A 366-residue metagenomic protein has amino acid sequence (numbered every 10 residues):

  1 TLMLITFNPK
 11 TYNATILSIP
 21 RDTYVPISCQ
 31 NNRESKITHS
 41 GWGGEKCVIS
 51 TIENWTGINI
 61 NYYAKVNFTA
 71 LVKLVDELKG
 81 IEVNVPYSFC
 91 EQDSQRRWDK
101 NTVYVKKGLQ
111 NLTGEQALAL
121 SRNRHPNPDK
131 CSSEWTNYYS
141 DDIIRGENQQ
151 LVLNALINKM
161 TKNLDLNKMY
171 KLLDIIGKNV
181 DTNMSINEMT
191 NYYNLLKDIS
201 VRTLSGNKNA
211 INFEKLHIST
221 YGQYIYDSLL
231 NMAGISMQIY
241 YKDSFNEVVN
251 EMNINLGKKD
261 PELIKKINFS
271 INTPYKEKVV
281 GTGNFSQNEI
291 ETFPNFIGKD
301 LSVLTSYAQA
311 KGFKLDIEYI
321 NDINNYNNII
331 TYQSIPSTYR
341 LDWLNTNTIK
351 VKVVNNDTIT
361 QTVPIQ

Functional and structural regions predicted by a protein language model:
T1-S286: Non-catalytic, solvent-exposed segments at the cell envelope interface
K258-Q366: Ligand-recognition elements built from short beta-strands and adjacent flexible loops
